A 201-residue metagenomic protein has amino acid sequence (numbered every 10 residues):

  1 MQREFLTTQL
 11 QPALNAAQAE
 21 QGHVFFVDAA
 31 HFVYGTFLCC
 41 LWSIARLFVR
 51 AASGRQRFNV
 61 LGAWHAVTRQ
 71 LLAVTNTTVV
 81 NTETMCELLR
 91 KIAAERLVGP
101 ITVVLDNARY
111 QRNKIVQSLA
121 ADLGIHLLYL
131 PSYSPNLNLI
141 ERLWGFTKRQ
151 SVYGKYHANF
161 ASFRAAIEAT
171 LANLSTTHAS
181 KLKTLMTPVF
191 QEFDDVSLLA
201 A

Functional and structural regions predicted by a protein language model:
Q2-R90, P188-F190, D194-A200: Extended, low-complexity cationic-aromatic segments
E20-V24, E141-A201: C-terminal anion-handling pockets and recognition modules
F26, A73, Y129-P131, Y153: Structural signal for conserved beta-strand scaffold positions within catalytic alpha/beta enzyme cores
L38-C39, I115-S118, E141: Short amphipathic alpha-helical segments
S43-A45, A121-D122, G145-K148: Short, hinge-like loop/turn segments at secondary-structure boundaries
L47-S53, L123-L139, Y156: RNase H-like polynucleotidyl transferase catalytic core
T82-L128: RNase H-like DDE/DDD metal-dependent nuclease/strand-transfer catalytic core used by mobile genetic elements
L105-N107, K114, L128-Q150, F160-F163: RNase H-like two-metal-ion nuclease catalytic core shared by retroviral integrases and related mobile-element nucleases
